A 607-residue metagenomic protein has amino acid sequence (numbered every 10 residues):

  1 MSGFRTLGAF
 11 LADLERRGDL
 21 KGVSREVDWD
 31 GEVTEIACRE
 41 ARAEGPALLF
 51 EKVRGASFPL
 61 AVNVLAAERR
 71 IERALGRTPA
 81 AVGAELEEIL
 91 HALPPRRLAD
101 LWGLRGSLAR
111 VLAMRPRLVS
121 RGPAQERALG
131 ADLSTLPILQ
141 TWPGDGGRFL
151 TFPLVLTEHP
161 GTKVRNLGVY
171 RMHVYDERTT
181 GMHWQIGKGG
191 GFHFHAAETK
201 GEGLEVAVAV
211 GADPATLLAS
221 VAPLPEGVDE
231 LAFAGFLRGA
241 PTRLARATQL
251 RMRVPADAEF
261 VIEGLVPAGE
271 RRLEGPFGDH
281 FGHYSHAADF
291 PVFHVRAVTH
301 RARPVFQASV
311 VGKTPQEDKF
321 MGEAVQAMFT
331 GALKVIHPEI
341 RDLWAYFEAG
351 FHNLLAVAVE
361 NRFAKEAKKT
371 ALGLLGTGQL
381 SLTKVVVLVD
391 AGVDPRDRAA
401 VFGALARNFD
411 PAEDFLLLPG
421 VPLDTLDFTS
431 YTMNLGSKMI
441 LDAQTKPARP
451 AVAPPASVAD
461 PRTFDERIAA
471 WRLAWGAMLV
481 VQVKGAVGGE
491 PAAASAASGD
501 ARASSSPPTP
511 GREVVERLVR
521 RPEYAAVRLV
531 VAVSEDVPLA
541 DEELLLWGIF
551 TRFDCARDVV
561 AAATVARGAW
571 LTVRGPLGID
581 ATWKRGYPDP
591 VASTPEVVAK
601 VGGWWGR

Functional and structural regions predicted by a protein language model:
M1-F277, G282-V292, R296-A492, P508-R607: Extended, highly charged
A493-S498: Compositionally biased, low-complexity flexible segments
A501-P507: Short, low-complexity intrinsically disordered segments enriched in A/P/G/S/L with frequent Arg, especially at protein
